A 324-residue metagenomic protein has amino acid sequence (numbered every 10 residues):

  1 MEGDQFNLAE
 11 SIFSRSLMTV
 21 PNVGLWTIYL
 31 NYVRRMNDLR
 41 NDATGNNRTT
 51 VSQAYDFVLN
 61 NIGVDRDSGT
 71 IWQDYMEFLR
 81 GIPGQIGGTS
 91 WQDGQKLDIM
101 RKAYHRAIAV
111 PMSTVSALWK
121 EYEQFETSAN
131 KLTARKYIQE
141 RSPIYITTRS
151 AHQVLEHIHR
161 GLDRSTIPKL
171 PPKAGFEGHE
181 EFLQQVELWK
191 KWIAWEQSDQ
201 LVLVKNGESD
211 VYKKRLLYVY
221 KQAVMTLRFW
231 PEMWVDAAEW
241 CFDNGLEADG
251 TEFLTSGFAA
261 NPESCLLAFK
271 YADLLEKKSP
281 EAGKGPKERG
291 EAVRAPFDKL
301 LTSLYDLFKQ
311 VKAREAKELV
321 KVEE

Functional and structural regions predicted by a protein language model:
M1-E324: Polyampholytic low-complexity alpha-helical segments
